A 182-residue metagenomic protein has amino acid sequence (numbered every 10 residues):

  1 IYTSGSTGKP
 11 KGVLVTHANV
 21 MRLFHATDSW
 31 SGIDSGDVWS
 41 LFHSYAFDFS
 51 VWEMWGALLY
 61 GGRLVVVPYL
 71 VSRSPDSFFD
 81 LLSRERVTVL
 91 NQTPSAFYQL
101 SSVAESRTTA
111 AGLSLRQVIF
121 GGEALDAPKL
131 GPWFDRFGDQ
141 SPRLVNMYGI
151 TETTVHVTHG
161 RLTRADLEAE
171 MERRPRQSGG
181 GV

Functional and structural regions predicted by a protein language model:
I1-V182: Motif- and composition-driven signal specific to adenylation
